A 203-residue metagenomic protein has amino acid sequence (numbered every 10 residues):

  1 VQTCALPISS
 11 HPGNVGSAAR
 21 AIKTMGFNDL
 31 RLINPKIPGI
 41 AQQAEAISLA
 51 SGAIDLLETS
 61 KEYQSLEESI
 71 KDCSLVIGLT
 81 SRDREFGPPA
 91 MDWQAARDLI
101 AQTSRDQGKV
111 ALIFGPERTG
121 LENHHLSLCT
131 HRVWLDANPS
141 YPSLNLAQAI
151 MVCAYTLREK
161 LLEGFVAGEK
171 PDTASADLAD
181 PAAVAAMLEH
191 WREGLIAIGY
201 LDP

Functional and structural regions predicted by a protein language model:
V1-L6: Short, small-residue-biased leader/transition segments that mark boundaries at the very start of proteins
P7, I33-N34, T80, V133-S140: Short beta->alpha connector loops at strand-helix junctions that form conserved, small/polar/Pro-enriched
N14, H125-T173: Structured adenosyl-cofactor binding patch, chiefly the S-adenosyl-L-methionine
V15-G26: Histidine-anchored nucleotide/phosphate-binding helix
N28-K36: Short internal beta-strands
Q42-T119, E163: S-adenosyl-L-methionine/SAH cofactor-binding core of RNA-modifying enzymes
A167-P203: An accessory alpha-helical subdomain
